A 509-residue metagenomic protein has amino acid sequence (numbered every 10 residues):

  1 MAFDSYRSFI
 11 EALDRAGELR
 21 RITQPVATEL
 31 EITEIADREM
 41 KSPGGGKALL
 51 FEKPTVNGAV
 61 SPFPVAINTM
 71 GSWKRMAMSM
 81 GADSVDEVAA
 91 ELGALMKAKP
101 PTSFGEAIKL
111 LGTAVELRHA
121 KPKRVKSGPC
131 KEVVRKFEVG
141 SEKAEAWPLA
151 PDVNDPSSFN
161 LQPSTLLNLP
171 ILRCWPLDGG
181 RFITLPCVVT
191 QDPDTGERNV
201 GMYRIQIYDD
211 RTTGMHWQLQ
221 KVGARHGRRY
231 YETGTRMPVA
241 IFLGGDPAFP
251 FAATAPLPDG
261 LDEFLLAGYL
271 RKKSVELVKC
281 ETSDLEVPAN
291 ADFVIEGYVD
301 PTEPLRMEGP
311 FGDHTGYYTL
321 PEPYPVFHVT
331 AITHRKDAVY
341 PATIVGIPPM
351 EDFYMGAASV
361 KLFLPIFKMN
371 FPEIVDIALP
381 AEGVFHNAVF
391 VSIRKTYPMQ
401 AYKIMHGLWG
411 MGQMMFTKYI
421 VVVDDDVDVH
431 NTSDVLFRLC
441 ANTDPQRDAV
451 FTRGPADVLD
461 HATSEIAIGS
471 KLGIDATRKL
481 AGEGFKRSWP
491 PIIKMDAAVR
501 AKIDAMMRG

Functional and structural regions predicted by a protein language model:
M1-P156, N160-P310, H314-V326, T330-G509: Extended, highly charged
